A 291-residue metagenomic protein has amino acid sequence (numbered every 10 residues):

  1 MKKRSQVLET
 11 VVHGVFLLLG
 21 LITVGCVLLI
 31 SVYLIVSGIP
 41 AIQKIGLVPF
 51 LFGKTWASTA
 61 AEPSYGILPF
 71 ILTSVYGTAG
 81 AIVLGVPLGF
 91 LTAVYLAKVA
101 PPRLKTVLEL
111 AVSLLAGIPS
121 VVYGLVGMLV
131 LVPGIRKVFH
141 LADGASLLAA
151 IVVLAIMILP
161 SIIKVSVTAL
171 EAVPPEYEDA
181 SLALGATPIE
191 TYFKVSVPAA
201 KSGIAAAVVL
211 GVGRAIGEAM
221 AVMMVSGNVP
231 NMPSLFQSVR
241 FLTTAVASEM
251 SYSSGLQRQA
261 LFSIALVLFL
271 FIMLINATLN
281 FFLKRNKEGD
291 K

Functional and structural regions predicted by a protein language model:
M1-G20, L279-K291: Transmembrane alpha-helical segments of polytopic membrane transport and secretion proteins
H13, L88-G127: Cytoplasmic-entry segments and transmembrane alpha-helices of multi-pass inner-membrane transporters
I67-Y95: Transmembrane alpha-helix signature in integral membrane proteins
S113-I151, A155: Generic hydrophobic transmembrane alpha-helix motif, especially the helices
P119, L184-G185, P198: Glycine/proline-centered hinge or cleavage motifs at structural transition points of membrane proteins
V165-S166, P188-M223: Transmembrane alpha-helices
V167-E171, P175, L182, S251-K291: C-terminal transmembrane helix and the adjacent membrane-cytosol boundary/short C-terminal tail of inner/organellar
V222-F269: Interhelical loop and adjacent transmembrane-helix boundary motif in polytopic membrane transport permeases
